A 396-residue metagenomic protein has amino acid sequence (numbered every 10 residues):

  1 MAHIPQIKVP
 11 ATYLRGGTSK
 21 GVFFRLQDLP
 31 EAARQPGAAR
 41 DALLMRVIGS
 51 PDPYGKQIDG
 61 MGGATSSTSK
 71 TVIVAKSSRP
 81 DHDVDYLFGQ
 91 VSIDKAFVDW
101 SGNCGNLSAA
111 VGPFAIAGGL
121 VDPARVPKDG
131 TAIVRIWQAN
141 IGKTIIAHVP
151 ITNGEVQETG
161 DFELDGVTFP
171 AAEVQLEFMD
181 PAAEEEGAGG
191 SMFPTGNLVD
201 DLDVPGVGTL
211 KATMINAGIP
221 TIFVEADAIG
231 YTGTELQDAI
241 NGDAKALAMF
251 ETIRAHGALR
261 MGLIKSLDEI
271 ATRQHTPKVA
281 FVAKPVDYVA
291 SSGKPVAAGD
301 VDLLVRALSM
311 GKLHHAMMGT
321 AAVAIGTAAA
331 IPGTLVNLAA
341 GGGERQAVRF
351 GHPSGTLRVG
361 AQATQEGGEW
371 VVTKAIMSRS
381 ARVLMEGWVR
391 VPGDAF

Functional and structural regions predicted by a protein language model:
M1-F396: A glycine-rich beta-to-alpha transition motif near the start of alpha/beta enzyme domains, typified by
